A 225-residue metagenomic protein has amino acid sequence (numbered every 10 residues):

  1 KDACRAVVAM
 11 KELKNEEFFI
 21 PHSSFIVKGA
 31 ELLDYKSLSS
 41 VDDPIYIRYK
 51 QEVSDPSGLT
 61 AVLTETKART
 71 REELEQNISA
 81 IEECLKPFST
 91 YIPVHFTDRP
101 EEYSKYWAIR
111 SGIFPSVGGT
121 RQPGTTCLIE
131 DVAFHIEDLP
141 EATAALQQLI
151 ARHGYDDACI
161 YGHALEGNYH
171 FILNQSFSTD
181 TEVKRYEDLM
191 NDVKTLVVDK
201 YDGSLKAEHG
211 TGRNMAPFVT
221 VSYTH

Functional and structural regions predicted by a protein language model:
K1-E187, L196, Y201-S204, G212-R213 (+1 more regions): C-terminal substrate-recognition/cap domain of FAD-linked oxidoreductases
M190: An exposed, glycine/acidic-rich loop-and-rim segment of catalytic or binding clefts
V193: Conserved catalytic breakage-reunion loop centered on the nucleophilic residue
T224-H225: Conserved small/polar residues in nucleotide/adenosyl-binding loops
